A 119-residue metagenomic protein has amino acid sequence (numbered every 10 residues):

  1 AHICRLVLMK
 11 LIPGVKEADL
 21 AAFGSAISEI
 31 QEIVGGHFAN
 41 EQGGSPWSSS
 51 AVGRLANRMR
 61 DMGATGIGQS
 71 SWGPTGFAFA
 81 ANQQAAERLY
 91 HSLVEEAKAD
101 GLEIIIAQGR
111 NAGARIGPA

Functional and structural regions predicted by a protein language model:
A1-I3: Conserved mixed alpha/beta catalytic, RNA-binding, or beta-rich assembly cores of soluble enzyme, regulatory
R5-K16: Regular secondary-structure segments
V15-A119: Glycine-rich, charge-dense phosphate/pyrophosphate-binding loop(s) and the adjacent flexible "lid"/catalytic subdomain
